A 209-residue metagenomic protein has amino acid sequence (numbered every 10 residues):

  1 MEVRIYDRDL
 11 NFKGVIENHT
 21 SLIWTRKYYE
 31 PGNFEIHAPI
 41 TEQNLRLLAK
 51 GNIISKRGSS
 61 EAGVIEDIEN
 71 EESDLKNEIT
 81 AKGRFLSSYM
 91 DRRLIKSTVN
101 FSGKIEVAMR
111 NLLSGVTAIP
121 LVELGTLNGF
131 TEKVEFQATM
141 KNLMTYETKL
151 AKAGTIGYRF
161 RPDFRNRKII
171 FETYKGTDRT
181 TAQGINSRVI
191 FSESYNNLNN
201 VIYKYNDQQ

Functional and structural regions predicted by a protein language model:
M1, R46-G51, T155, R165-N166: A short, compositionally biased
M1-L47, R84-S88: Juxtamembrane "anchor/assembly" segments of surface/extracellular structural proteins
V3, E30, I36, L47-A49 (+6 more regions): Hydrophobic transmembrane signal anchors and adjacent membrane-proximal interface regions, especially in viral
V3, F34, G63, A81 (+1 more regions): A broad, low-specificity signal marking well-ordered, structured residues that form hydrophobic/aromatic
R4-L22, L94-T98, N111-T117, G125 (+2 more regions): Generic N-terminal leader segments that precede the first folded domain
E42-N128: Surface-exposed cap/loop segments at beta↔alpha junctions
E69-M90, T126-Q208: Short beta-strand-centered interaction patches in the first periplasmic/extracellular domains of large envelope
